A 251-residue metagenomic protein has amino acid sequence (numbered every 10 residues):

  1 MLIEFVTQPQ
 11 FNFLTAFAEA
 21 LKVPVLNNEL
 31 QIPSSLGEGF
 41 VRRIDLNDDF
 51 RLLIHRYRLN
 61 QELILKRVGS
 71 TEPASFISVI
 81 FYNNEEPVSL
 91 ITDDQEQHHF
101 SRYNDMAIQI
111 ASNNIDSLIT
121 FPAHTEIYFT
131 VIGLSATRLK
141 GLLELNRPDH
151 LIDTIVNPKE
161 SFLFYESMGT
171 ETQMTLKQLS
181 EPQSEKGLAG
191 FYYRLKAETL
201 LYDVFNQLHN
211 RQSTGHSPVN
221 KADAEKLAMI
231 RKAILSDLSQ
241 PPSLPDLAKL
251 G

Functional and structural regions predicted by a protein language model:
M1-F5, L90, Q97-L227: Alpha-helical bundle regulatory/interaction domains
M1-S75: N-terminal low-complexity or simple alpha-helical regulatory segments that function as activation/interaction modules
P9-F11, Q61-L63, E85-P87, R138 (+1 more regions): Residues that cap or initiate secondary-structure elements
F50, Y57-L59, E72-E96, N104-A107 (+1 more regions): Glycine- and acidic-residue-biased ligand/ion/polar-headgroup-sensing regions
S213, P242-S243: Extended hydrophobic-aromatic, low-complexity segments
I234, P245-G251: Append "Primarily bacterial transcriptional regulators
D237-P241: Short helix/strand-capping hinge loops at secondary-structure junctions that flank key functional elements
